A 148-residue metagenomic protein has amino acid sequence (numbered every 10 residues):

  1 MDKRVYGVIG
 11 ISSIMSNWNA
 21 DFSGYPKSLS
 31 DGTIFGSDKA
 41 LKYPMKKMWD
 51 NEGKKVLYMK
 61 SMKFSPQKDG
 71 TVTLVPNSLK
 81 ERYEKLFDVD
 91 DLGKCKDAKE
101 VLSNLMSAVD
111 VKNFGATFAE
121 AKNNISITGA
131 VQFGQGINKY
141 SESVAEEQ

Functional and structural regions predicted by a protein language model:
M1-Q148: RNA-binding basic/glycine-rich loop and surface signature characteristic of RAMP-family CRISPR effectors
